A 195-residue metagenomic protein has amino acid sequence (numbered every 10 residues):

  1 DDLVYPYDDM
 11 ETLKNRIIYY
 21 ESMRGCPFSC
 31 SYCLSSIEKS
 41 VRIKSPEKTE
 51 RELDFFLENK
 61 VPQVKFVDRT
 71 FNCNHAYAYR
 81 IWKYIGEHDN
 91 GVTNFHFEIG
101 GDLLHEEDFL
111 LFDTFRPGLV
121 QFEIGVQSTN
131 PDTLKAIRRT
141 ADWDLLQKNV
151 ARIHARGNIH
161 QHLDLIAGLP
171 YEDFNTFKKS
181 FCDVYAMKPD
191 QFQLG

Functional and structural regions predicted by a protein language model:
D2-A155, A167: Radical SAM [4Fe-4S] cluster-binding motif and immediate context
V61, P189-D190: Proline-aspartate-enriched helix->loop->beta-strand connector
D108-F112, P170-A186: Catalytic cores of alpha/beta
G157-Q161: Short beta-strand/loop segments at the ligand-binding rim of alpha/beta enzyme cores
F192-G195: Glycine-rich phosphate-binding active-site loops on the catalytic face of alpha/beta enzymes
